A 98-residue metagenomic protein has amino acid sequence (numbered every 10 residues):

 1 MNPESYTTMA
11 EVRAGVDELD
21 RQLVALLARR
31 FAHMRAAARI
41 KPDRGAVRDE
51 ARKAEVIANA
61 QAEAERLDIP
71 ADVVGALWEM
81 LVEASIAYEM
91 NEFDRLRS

Functional and structural regions predicted by a protein language model:
M1-S98: Domain-level signature for soluble enzymes in the chorismate/prephenate branch of the shikimate pathway
